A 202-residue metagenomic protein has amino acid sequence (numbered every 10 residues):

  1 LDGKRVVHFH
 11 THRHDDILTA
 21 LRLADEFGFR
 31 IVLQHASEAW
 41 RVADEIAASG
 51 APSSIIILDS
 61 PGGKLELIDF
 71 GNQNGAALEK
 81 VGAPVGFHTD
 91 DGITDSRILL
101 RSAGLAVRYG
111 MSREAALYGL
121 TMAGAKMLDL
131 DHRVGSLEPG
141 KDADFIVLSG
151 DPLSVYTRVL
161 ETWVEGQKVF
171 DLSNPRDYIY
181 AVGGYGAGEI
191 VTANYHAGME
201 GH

Functional and structural regions predicted by a protein language model:
L1-V32, R158, V164, I190-H202: Polyanionic/metal-chelating signatures
V6, A47, P52-S149, T157: His/Asp/Glu-enriched, well-ordered alpha-helical/loop segment that forms or immediately abuts the divalent-metal
H8-H12, R30-A39, L58, G62-K64: Catalytic beta/alpha-barrel core
E38-S49: Active-site-adjacent beta->alpha loops and helix N-cap segments on the catalytic face of soluble alpha/beta enzymes
G50-I55, G63-K64, D177-A181, N194-H202: Extracytoplasmic and endomembrane cell-envelope/extracellular-matrix remodeling and assembly machinery
E138-V182: C-terminal cap of metal-dependent C-N hydrolases
G150-V155, A187-A193: Secreted, periplasmic, or luminal enzymes acting at the cell surface/secretory milieu
